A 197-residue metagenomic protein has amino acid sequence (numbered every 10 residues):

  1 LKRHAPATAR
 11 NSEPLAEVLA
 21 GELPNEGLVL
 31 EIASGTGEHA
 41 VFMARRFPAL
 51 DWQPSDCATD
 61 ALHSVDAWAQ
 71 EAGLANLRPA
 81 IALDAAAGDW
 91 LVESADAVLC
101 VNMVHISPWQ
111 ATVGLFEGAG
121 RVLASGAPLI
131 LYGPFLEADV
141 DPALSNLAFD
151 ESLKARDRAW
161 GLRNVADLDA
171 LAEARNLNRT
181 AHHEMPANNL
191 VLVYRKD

Functional and structural regions predicted by a protein language model:
L1-N25: Class I SAM-dependent methyltransferase Rossmann-like catalytic core, especially the SAM/SAH-binding loop
E26-G35: Conserved class I S-adenosyl-L-methionine
L30, V41-G88: Class I SAM-dependent methyltransferase SAM/SAH-binding core
W90-V98: A short acidic, Gly/Pro-enriched loop at the edge of an enzyme's catalytic core that lines a small-molecule cofactor
I106-A119: A short, conserved alpha-helix within the catalytic core of class I
G126-A138: Conserved beta-strand signature within the Rossmann-like core of class I S-adenosyl-L-methionine
P142-A166: Conserved Class I S-adenosyl-L-methionine
L177-D197: Core SAM-dependent methyltransferase catalytic element
